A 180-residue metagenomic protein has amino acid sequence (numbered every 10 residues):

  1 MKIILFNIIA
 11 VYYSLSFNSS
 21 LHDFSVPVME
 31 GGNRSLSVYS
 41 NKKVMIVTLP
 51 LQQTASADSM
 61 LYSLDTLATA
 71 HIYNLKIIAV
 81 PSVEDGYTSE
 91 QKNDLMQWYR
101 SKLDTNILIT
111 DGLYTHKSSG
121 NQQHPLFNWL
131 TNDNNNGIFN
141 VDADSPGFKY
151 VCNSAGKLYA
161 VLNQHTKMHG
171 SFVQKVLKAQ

Functional and structural regions predicted by a protein language model:
I3-Y13: Sec-dependent N-terminal signal peptides
Y13-L21: N-terminal signal peptide
F24-V44, T66: A short beta-strand-turn-helix
S37-M60, I77-V80: Short active-site neighborhood of thiol/selenol oxidoreductases, capturing the structured segment around
S40-V44, I72-K76, L103-L108, P146 (+1 more regions): Loop/turn elements at helix/coil->beta-strand transitions in domains of secreted/extracellular proteins
A57-Q123: Structural microenvironment flanking redox-active thiols in thiol-disulfide oxidoreductases
P125-N128, N132-Q180: Thiol-/selenol-based redox modules, centered on thioredoxin-like and closely related oxidoreductase domains
